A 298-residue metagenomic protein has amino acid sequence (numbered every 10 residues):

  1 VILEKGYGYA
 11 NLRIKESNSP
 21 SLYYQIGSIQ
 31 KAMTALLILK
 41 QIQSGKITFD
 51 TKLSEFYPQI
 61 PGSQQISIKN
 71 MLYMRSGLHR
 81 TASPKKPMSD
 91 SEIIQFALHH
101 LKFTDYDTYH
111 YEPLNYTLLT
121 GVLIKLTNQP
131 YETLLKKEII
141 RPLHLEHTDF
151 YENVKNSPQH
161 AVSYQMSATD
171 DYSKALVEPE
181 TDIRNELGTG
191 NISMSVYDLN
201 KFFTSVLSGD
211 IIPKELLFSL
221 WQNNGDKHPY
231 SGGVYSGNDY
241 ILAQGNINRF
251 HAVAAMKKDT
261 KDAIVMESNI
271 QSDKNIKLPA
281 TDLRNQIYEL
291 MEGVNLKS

Functional and structural regions predicted by a protein language model:
V1-S17, A254, I264-V265: A short, well-structured edge-of-sheet supersecondary motif
E4, G27, N70-L72, L242 (+2 more regions): Structural recognition of the beta-strand scaffold that forms the well-ordered cores of secreted hydrolase catalytic
G8-N11, D50-Q59, V154-K155, L217-Q222: Short linear capping/connector segments at secondary-structure termini
Y9-L12, I183, Q271-S272: A short acidic/small-residue loop/turn micro-motif
I14-N70, F103-L114, L187-G190, K261 (+3 more regions): Short active-site loop at a secondary-structure junction that contains or immediately precedes the catalytic residue(s)
Q65-Y240, Q244-N248, V253: Short, surface-exposed loop or secondary-structure junction motifs that flank catalytic or metal-binding residues
S272-S298: Short, gly/Ser/Thr-rich active-site loops of penicillin-recognizing serine hydrolases
